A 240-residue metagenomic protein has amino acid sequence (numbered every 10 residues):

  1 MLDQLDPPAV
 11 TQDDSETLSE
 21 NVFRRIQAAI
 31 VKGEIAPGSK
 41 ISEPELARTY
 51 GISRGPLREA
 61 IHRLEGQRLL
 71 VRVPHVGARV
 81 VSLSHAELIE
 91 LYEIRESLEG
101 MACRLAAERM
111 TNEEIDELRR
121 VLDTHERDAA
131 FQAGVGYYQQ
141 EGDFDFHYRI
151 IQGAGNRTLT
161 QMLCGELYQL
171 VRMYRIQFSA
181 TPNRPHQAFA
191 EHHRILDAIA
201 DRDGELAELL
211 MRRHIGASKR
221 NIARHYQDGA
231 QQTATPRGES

Functional and structural regions predicted by a protein language model:
M1-E108, R224-S240: Short linear motifs at protein or domain termini
T17, Y137, N183-H186: Short helix-capping and inter-helix turn/linker motifs at the boundaries of alpha-helical repeat units
E96-S97, R104-A106, C164, I176-Q177 (+2 more regions): Glycine-rich loops and low-complexity Gly/Arg-rich segments that provide flexible linkers or classic glycine-based
E108, N112-Q177, F189-A198, L206-R220: Conserved amphipathic alpha-helical segments that form helical-bundle/coiled-coil interaction surfaces
